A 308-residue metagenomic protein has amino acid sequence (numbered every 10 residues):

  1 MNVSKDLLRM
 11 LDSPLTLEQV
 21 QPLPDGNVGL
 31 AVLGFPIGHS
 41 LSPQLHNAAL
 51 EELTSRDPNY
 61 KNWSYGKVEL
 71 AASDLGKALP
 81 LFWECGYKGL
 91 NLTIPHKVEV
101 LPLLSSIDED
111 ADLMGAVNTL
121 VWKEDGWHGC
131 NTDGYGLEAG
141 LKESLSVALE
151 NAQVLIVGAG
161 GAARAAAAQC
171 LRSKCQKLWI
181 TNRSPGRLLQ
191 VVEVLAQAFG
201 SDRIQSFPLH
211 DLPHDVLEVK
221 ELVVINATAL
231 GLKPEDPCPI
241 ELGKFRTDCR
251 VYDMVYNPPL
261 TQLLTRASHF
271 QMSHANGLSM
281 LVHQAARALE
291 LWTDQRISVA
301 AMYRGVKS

Functional and structural regions predicted by a protein language model:
M1-L23, L137: Short N-terminal or domain-adjacent regulatory/targeting segments
P22-S146: Phosphate/diphosphate ligand-binding glycine-rich loop within oxidoreductases
G34-P36, G129-G134, L141, L145 (+2 more regions): Glycine-rich adenosine-cofactor-binding loop
N151, R250, M254-S308: Adenosine-phosphate binding glycine-rich loop
R172-K177, F270-S273: Conserved S-adenosyl-L-methionine
C175-F199: NAD(P)-binding Rossmann-fold cofactor-contacting core
D202-H274: Rossmann-like adenosine-cofactor binding region
